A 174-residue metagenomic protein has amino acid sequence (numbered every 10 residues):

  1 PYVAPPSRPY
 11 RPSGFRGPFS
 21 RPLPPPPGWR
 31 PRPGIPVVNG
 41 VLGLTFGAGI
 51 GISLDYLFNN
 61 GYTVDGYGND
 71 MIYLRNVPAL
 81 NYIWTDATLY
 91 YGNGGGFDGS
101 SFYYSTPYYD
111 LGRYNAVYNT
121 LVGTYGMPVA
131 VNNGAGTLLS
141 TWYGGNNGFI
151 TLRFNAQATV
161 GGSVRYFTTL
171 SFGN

Functional and structural regions predicted by a protein language model:
P1-R21, R30-Y67, Y104-N174: Non-cytosolic coordination micro-motifs
L23-P25: N-terminal secretory targeting and juxtamembrane "stalk" segments of secreted and cell-surface proteins
P33-P36, G40, F46-G47, G68-Y91: Accessory recognition modules or surfaces
D70-I72, G96-D98, L138: Hydrophobic residues embedded in beta-strands of well-ordered beta-sheets
I72, S100, T168-L170: Well-ordered beta-strand positions enriched in small/hydrophobic/aromatic, beta-favoring residues
R75-V77, G92, T141-N147: Active-site beta-strand termini and strand-to-loop segments that position acidic
V77-L111: Mid-chain, structured segments of secreted extracytoplasmic proteins
